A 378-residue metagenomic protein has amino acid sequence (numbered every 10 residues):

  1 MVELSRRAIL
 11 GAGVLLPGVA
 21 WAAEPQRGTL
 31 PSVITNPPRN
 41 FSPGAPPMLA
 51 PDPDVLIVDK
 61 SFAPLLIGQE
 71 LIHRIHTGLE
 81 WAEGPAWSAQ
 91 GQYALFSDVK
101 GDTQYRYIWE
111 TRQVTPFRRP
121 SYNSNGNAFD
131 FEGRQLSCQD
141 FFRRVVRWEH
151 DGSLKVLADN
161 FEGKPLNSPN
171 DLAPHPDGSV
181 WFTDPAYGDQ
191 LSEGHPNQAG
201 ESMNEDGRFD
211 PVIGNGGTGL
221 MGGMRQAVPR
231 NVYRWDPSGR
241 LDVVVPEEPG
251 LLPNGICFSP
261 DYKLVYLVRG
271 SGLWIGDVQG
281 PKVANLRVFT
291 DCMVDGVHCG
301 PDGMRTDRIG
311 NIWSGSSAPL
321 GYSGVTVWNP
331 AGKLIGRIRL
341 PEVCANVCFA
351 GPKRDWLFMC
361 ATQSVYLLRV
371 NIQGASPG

Functional and structural regions predicted by a protein language model:
M1-L16: N-terminal secretory signal peptides and thylakoid transit peptides that target proteins across membranes
A23-G378: Sequence-structural signature of mature extracellular/luminal beta-sheet repeat domains, prominently beta-propellers
